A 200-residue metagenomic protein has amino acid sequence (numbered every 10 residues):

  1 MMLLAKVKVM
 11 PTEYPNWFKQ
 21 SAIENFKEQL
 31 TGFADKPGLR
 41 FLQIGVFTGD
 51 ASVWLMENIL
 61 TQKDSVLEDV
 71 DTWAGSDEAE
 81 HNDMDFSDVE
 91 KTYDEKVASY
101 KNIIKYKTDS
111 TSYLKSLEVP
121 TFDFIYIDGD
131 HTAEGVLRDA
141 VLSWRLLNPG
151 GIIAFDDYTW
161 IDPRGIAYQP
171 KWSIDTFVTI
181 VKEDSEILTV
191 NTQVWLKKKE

Functional and structural regions predicted by a protein language model:
M1-V7: N-terminal, positively charged/glycine-rich alpha-helical extensions of SAM-dependent methyltransferases
P11-E200: S-adenosylmethionine/decaboxylated-SAM
